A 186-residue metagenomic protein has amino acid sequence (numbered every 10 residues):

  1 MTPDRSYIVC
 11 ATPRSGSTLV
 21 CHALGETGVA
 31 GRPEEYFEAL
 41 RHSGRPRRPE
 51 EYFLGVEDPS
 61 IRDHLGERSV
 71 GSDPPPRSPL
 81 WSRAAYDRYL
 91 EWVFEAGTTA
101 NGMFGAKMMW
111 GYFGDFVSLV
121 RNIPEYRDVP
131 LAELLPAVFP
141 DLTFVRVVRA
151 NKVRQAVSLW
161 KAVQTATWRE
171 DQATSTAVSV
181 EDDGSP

Functional and structural regions predicted by a protein language model:
M1-A100: PAPS-dependent sulfotransferase catalytic core
G105-P186: PAPS-dependent sulfotransferase catalytic domain
